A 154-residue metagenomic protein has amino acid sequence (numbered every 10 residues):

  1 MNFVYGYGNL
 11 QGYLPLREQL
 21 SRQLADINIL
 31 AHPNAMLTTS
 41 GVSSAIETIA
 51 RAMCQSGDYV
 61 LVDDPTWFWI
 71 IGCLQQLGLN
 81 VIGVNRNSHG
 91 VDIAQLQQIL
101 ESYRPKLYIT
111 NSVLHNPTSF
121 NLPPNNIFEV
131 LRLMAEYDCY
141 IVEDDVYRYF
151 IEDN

Functional and structural regions predicted by a protein language model:
F3-D138, R148-D153: Conserved core of the PLP fold type I
D144: Glycine-centered flexible beta-alpha turn that most often forms the glycine-rich phosphate-binding loop
